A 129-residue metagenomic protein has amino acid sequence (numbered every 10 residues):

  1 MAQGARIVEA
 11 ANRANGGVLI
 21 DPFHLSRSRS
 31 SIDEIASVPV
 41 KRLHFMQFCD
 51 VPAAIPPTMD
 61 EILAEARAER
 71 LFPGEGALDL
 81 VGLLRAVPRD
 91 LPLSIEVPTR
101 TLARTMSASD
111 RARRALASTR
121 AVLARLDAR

Functional and structural regions predicted by a protein language model:
M1-I20, S26-R129: Histidine-acidic metal/acid-base catalytic patches
